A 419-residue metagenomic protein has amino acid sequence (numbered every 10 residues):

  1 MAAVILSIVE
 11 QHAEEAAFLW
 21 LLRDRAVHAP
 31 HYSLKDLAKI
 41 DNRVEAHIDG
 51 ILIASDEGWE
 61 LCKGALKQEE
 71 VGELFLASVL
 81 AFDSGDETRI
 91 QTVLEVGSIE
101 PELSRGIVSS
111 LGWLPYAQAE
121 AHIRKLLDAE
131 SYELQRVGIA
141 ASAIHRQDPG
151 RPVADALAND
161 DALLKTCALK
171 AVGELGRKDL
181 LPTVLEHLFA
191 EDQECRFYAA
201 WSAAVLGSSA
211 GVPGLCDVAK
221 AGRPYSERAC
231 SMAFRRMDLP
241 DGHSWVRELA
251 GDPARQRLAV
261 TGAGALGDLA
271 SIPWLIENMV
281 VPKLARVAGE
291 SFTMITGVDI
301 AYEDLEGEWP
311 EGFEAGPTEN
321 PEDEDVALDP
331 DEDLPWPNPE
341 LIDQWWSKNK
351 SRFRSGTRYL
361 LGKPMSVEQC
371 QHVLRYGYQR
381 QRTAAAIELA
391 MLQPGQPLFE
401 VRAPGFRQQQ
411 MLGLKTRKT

Functional and structural regions predicted by a protein language model:
M1-L103, F292-Y302, P310-E314: Intrinsically disordered, serine/threonine- and proline-rich low-complexity regions of large eukaryotic regulatory
M1-R25, G207-H243, L269: Eukaryotic non-globular interaction segments with acidic/serine-rich, low-complexity composition and alpha-helical
L34-I53, F75-S84, S104-Y116, L134-Q147 (+10 more regions): Structural detector for internal amphipathic alpha-helices that build alpha-solenoid repeat scaffolds
S55-A65, D86-G97, Y116-D128, R146-N159 (+8 more regions): Amphipathic alpha-helical scaffolding segments comprising HEAT/armadillo-like alpha-solenoid repeats
E69-G72, I99-L103, E130-Y132, D160-L164 (+7 more regions): Short inter-helical turns and helix N-cap capping residues of alpha-solenoid HEAT/ARM repeat scaffolds
E95-P101, S131, K220-G222, D304-N320 (+3 more regions): Alpha-helical scaffold repeats of the Armadillo/HEAT/TPR superfamily
G106-S110, L114, Q118, G316-L334: Short, intrinsically disordered, low-complexity segments enriched in Ser/Thr and Pro
T261-E303, D325-T419: Extended alpha-helical scaffolding segments
